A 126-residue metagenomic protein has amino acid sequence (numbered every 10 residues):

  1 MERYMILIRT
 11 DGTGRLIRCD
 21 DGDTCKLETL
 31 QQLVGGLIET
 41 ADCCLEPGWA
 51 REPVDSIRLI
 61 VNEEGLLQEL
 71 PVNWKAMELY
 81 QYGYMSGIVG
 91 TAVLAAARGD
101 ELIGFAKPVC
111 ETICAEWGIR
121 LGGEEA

Functional and structural regions predicted by a protein language model:
M1-A126: Short beta-rich binding modules
